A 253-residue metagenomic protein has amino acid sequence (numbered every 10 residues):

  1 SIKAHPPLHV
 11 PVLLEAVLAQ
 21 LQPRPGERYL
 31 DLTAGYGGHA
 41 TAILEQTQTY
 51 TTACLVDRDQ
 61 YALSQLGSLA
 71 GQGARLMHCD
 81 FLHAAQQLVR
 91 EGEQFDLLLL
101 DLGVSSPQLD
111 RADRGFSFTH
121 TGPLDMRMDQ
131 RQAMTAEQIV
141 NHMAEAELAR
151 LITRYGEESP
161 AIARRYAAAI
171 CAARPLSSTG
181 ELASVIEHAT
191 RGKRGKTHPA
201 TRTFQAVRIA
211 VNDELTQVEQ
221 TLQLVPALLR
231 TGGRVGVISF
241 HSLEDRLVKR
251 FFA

Functional and structural regions predicted by a protein language model:
S1-A253: S-adenosyl-L-methionine-dependent methyltransferase catalytic core, i.e., the SAM/SAH-binding region
